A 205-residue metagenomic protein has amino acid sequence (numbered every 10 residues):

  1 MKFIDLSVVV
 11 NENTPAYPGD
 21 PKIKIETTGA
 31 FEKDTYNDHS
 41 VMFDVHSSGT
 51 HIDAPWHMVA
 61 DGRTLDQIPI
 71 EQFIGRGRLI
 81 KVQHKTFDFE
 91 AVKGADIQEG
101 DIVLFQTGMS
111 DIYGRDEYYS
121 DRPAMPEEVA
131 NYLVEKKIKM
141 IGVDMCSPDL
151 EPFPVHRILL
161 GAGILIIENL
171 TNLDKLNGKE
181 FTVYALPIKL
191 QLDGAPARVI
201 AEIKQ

Functional and structural regions predicted by a protein language model:
M1-Q205: Active-/binding-site microenvironments in catalytic and ligand-binding cores
